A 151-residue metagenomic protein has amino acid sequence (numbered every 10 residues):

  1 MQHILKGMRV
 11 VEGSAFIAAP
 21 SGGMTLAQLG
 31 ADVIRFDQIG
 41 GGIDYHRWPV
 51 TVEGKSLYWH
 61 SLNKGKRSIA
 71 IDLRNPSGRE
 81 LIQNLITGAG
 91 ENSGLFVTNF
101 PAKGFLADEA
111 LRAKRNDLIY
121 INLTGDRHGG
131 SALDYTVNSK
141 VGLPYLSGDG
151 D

Functional and structural regions predicted by a protein language model:
M1-D151: N-terminal helix-loop segment corresponding to the beta1-alpha1 unit of nucleotide/adenylate-binding folds
